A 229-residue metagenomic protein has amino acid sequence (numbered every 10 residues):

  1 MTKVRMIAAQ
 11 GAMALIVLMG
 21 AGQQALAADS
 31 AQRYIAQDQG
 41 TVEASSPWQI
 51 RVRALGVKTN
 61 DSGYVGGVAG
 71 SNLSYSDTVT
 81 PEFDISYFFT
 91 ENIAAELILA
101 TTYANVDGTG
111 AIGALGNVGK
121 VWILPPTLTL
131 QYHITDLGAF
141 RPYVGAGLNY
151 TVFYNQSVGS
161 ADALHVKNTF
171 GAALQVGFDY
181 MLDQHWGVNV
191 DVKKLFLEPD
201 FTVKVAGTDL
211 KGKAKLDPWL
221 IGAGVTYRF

Functional and structural regions predicted by a protein language model:
M1-G11: Bacterial N-terminal signal peptides that target proteins for export
Q23-D84, G222, R228: Short glycine/proline- and aromatic-enriched beta-strand/turn motifs that initiate or cap beta-hairpins
P47, T78-T80, I123-T127, T169-A173 (+1 more regions): Transmembrane beta-barrel architecture of outer-membrane proteins
Q49, A94, A139-R141, M181 (+1 more regions): Membrane-spanning beta-strand positions in outer-membrane beta-barrel proteins
A54-K58, D84-V158, P218-F229: Gram-negative (and chloroplast) outer-membrane scaffold detector with strong preference for beta-barrel transmembrane
S62-A69, D107-A114, Y154-D162, D200-T208: Outer-membrane beta-barrel translocator domains and adjoining extracellular loop/strand segments of Gram-negative
S71-D77, L115-W122, A161-F170, L210-D217: Replace "Gram-negative outer membrane beta-barrel proteins" with "bacterial and organellar outer membrane beta-barrel
G108, D183-F229: Predominantly the C-terminal beta-signal and adjacent terminal strand-loop region of outer-membrane beta-barrel
